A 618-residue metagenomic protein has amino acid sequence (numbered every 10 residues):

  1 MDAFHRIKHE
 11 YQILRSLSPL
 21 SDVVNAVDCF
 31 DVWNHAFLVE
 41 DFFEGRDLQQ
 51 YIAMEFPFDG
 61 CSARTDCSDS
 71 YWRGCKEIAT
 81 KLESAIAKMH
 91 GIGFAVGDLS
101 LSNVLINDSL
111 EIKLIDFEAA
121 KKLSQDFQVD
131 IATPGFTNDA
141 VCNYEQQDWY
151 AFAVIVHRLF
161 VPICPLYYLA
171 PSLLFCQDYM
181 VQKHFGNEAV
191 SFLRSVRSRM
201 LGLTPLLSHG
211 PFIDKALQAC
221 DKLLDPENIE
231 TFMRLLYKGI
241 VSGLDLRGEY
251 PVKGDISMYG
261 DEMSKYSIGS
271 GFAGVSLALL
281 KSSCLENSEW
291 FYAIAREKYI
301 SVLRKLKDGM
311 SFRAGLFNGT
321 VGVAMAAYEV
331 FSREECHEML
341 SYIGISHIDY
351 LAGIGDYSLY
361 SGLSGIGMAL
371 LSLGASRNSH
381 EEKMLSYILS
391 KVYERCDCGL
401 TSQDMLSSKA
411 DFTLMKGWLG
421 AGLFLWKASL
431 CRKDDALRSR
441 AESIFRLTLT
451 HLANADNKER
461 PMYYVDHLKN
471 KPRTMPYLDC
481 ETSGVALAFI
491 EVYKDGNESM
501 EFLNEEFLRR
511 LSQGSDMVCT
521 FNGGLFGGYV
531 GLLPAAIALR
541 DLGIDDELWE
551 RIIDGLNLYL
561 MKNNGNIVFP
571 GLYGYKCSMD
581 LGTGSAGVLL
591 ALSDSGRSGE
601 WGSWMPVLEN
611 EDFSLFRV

Functional and structural regions predicted by a protein language model:
M1-R15: ATP-binding glycine-rich loop module of kinase domains
N25-A36: Short beta-strand micro-motifs within the conserved protein kinase catalytic domain, predominantly in the N-lobe
L38-R46: Short pocket-lining segment of the protein kinase catalytic domain that shapes the ATP-binding cleft
I78-A79: Activation segment signature within eukaryotic-like protein kinase domains
I86-I106: Catalytic-loop of the protein kinase fold
A119-V181: C-lobe/activation-segment region of protein kinase-like
V154, R158-I240, L244: Helical subdomain adjoining the active site within ATP-dependent kinase catalytic cores
L206-L246, K427, C431, E491 (+5 more regions): Terminal, non-catalytic domain-edge segments
